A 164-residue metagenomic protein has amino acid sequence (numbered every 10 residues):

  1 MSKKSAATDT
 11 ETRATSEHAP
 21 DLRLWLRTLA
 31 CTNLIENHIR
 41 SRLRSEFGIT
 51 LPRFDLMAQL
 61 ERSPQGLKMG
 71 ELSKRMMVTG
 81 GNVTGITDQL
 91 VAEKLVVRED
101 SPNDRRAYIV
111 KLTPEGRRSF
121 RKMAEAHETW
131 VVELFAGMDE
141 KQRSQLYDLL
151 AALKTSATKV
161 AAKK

Functional and structural regions predicted by a protein language model:
M1-F47, K164: N-terminal leader segment of winged-helix/HTH proteins
S2-A6, T10-R13, D88-D148: Charged, amphipathic alpha-helical coiled-coil/dimerization segments
S16-H18, A136-K141, A161-K164: Hydrophobic/aromatic-rich alpha-helical bundle segments in the mid-to-C-terminal region
P20-H38, E115, M123-A126, L149-S156: C-terminal ligand-sensing/allosteric alpha-helical core of TetR-family HTH transcriptional regulators
N33, N37-T79, E93, A162-K164: N-terminal helix-turn-helix DNA-binding core of bacterial DNA-binding proteins
S144-K164: Exposed, interaction-prone assembly regions rather than primary DNA-binding/catalytic cores
